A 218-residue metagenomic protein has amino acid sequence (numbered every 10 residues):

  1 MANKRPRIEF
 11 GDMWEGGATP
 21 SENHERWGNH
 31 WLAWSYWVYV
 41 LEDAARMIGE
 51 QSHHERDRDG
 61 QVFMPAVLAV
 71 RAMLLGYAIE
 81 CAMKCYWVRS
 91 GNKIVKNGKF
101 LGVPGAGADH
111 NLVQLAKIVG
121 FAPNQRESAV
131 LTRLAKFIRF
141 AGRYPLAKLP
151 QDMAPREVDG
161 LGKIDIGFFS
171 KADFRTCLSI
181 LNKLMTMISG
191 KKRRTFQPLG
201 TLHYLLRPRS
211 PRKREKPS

Functional and structural regions predicted by a protein language model:
A2-V38, G91-S218: Long, charged low-complexity segments
H24, G28-W31, Q61-G76, G167: Short, charged/polar micro-motifs that form catalytic or ligand-binding hotspots
Y39-E42, R46, A66-S90: Short, hydrophobic, well-ordered secondary-structure elements
M47-V67: Helix-loop segments that flank and shape redox-cofactor active sites
E50, M83, A147: Residue-level marker of positions within ordered structural domains that often coincide with functionally constrained
S52-R56, V88-K93: Surface-exposed helix-capping loop/turn segments at secondary-structure junctions
D57, A69, R126-V130: Residue-level detector of functional hotspots within protein domains
